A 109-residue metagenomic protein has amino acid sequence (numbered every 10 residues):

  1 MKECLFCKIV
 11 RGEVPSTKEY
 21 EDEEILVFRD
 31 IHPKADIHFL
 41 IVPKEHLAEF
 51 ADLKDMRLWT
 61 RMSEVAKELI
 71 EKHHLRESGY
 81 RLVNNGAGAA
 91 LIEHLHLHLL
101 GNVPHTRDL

Functional and structural regions predicted by a protein language model:
M1-L109: HIT superfamily nucleotide-processing domains
